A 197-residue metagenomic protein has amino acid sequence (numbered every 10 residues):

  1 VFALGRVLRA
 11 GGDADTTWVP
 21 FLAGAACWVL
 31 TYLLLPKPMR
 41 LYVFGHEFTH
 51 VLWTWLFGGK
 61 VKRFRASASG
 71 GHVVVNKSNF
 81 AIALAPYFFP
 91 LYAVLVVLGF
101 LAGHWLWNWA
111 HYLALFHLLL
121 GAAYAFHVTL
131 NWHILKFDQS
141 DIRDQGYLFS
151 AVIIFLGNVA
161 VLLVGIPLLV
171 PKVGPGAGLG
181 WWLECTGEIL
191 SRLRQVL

Functional and structural regions predicted by a protein language model:
V1-A14, W18-V19, C27, S67-L197: Metalloprotease/metallohydrolase-associated module, dominated by Zn2+-dependent proteases
L22, Y32, F57, C185-T186: Short, isolated positions within intrinsically disordered regulatory regions of eukaryotic proteins
L22-T31, R63-R65: Short, motif-level signal for alpha-helix interfacial/capping segments enriched in acidic residues and aromatics/proline
W28-G45, N79-F80: Short pre-active-site segment immediately N-terminal to the catalytic Zn-binding motif
P36-F44, G59-K62, A102-W105, D138-I142: Transmembrane helix-loop junctions in multipass membrane proteins, especially transporters and channels
Y42-W55: Active-site recognition of the HExxH zinc-binding catalytic motif
W53-V75: Cytosolic, membrane-interface loops and tails of multi-pass inner-membrane proteins
